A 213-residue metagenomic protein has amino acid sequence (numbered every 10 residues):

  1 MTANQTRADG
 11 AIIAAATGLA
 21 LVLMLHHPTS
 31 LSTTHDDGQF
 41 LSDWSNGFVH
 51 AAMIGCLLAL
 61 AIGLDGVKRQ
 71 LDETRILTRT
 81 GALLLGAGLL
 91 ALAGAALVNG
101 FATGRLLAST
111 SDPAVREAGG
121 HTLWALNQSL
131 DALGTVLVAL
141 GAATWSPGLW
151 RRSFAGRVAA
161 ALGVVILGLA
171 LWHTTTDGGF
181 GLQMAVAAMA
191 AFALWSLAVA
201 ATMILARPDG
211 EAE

Functional and structural regions predicted by a protein language model:
M1-E213: Hydrophobic, aromatic-enriched alpha-helical segments typical of multi-pass transmembrane helices
